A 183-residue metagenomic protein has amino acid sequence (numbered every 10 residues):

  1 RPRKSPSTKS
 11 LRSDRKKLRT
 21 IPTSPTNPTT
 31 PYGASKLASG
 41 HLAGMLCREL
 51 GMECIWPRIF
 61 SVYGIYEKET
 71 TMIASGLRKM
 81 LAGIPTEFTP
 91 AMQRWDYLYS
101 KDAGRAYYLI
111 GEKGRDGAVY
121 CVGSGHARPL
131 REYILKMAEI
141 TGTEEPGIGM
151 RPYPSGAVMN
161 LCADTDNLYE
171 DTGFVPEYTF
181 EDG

Functional and structural regions predicted by a protein language model:
R1, I55-S61, D96-Y97, C121: Structural signature of the Rossmann-like NAD(P)-dependent dehydrogenase/reductase core
R1-R19, S24-N27: Low-complexity basic/metal-binding stretches
S5-S7, N27-P31, I55-M72: Flexible, glycine-rich beta-alpha linker
S10, D14, N27-I55, L81: Active-site Tyr-X1-5-Lys
A38, L42-L46, G76, Y133 (+1 more regions): Hydrophobic alpha-helix immediately C-terminal to the catalytic Tyr-X-X-X-Lys motif of short-chain
L46, F60-Y63, Y97, F174: Conserved hydrophobic/aromatic "anchor" residues that stabilize well-ordered secondary structure elements
E49-E53, T70, K113: Short coil/turn segments at alpha/beta junctions that flank glycine-rich nucleotide-binding fingerprints
A74, M80-G183: C-terminal substrate-binding subdomain of Rossmann-fold SDR/epimerase-dehydratase oxidoreductases
